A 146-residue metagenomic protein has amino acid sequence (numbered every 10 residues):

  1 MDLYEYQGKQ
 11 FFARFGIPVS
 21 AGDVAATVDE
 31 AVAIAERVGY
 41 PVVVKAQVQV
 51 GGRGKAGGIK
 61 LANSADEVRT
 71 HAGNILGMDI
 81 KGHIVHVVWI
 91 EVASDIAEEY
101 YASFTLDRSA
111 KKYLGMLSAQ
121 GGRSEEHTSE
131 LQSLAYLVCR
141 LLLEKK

Functional and structural regions predicted by a protein language model:
E5-G8, F12, R37-R53, G82-A97 (+1 more regions): ATP-grasp fold ATP-binding core
Q7, A21, T27, V32 (+3 more regions): Expand to "…catalyze enediolate/carbanion chemistry for C-C bond making/breaking, isomerization, decarboxylation
V19-G22, V44-H71, Y101, S124: Glycine-rich phosphate-binding loop of ATP-grasp-fold ATP-dependent ligases
A25, I59-S64, T105, M116-S118: Short beta-strand-to-turn element immediately C-terminal to the catalytic PLP-Schiff-base lysine in fold type I
L76-D79: Glycine/small-residue-rich loop that forms an oxyanion/phosphate-binding "nest" at active or ligand-binding sites
K81-E125, S129: Hydrophobic alpha-helical hairpins/lids featuring a short glycine-rich hinge
E130-K146: Positively charged, low-complexity/disordered segments
